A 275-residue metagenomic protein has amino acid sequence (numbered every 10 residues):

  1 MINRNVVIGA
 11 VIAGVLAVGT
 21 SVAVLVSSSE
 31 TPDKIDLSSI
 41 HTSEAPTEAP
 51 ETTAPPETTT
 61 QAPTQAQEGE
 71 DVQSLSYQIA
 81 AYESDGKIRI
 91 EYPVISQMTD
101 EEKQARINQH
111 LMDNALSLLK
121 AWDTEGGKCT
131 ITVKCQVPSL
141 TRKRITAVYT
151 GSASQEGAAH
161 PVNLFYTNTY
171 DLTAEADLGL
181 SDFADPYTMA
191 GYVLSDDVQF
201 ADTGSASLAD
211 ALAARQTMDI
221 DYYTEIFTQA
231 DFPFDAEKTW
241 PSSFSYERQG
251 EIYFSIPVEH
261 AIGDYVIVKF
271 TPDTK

Functional and structural regions predicted by a protein language model:
I2-V11, A17-P50, A54-K275: Compositionally biased intrinsically disordered regions enriched in Thr/Gly
